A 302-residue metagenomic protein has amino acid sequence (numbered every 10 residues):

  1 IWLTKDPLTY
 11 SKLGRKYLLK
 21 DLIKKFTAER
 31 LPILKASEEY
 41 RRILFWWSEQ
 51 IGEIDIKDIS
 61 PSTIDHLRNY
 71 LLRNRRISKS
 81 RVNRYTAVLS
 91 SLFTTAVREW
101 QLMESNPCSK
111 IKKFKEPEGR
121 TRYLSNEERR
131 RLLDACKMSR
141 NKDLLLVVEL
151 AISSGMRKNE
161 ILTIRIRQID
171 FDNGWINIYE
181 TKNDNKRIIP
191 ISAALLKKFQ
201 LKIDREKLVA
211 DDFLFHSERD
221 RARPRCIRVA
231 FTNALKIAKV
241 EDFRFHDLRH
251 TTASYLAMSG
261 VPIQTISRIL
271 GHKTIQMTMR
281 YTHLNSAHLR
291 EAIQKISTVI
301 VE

Functional and structural regions predicted by a protein language model:
I1-D65: N-terminal DNA-binding module of tyrosine recombinases/phage integrases
I43-W46, I54-H66, R73-I111, M156-N159: N-terminal DNA-binding recognition helix of tyrosine site-specific recombinases/integrases
N83-Y85, R98, L102-K158, L162 (+4 more regions): Basic, Lys/Arg- and aromatic-enriched nucleic-acid-binding interface segment
R98, E149, S153-E160, R249-K273 (+1 more regions): C-terminal catalytic core of tyrosine-transesterase DNA break-rejoin enzymes
Y123, E180-D184, L270-K295: Catalytic-site neighborhood detector that most strongly recognizes the C-terminal catalytic loop/helix of tyrosine
Q168-W175, D242, V261-R280, E291: Short, polar N-cap/turn motifs at the start of nucleic acid-interacting alpha helices
T181-L201, A210-N233: C-terminal catalytic core of Y-nucleophile DNA break-rejoin enzymes
L201-R205, S217-R219, I296-E302: C-terminal secondary-structure termini that scaffold catalytic or DNA-interacting sites
